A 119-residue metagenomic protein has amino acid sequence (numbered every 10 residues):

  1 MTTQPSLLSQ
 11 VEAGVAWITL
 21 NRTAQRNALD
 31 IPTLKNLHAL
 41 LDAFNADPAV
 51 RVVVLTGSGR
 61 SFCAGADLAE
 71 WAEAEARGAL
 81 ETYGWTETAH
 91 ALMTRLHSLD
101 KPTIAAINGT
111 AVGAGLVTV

Functional and structural regions predicted by a protein language model:
M1-S58, L80, T94: Conserved CoA-thioester-binding segment of acyl-CoA-metabolizing enzymes
W17, V53-L55, S61-F62, K101 (+2 more regions): Short glycine- and Lys/Arg-enriched binding-loop motifs that mark or flank ligand-binding interfaces
I18, L55, D67, T118-V119: Hydrophobic/aromatic residues within transmembrane alpha-helices of multi-pass small-molecule transporters
N21, A66, N108: Histidine-centered beta-alpha loop that forms part of the nucleotide-sugar donor binding/catalytic region in diverse
A28, C63, A114: Residues that form or flank phosphate/diphosphate-binding pockets in enzymes that use nucleotide phosphates
G57-R95, A111: Glycine- (often His-adjacent) and acidic-residue-rich active-site loop that binds/positions the CoA thioester
M93-V119: Glycine-rich beta-to-alpha active-site loop
